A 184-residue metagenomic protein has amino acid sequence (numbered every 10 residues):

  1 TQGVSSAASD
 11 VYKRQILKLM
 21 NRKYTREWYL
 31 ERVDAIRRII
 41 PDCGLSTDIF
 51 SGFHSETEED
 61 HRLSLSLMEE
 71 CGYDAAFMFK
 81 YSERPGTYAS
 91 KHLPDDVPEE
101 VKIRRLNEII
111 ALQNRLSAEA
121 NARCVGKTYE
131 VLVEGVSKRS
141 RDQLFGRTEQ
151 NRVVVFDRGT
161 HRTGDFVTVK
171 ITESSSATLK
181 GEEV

Functional and structural regions predicted by a protein language model:
T1-A8, Y12: Single conserved hydrophobic/aromatic residue that forms the stacking wall/gate of nucleotide- or nucleobase-binding
Q2-G3, T47, E70, I171: Intrinsic disorder/low-complexity segments
G3, D74-F77, G86, G146 (+1 more regions): Glycine-centered flexibility motif
V4, R22-T25, Y29, T57 (+1 more regions): Short, conserved glycine- and acidic-residue-centered signature motifs in active-site or ligand-binding loops
S9, R26-T87, E108-E119: Conserved C-terminal portion of the radical SAM core fold that forms the substrate/S-adenosylmethionine-binding
K13-N21, S51-E58, D74-E100, C124 (+2 more regions): Flexible glycine/acidic-rich beta-alpha junction loops that bind and position SAM and/or redox cofactors in anaerobic
A89-V184: Terminal RNA-binding accessory module
